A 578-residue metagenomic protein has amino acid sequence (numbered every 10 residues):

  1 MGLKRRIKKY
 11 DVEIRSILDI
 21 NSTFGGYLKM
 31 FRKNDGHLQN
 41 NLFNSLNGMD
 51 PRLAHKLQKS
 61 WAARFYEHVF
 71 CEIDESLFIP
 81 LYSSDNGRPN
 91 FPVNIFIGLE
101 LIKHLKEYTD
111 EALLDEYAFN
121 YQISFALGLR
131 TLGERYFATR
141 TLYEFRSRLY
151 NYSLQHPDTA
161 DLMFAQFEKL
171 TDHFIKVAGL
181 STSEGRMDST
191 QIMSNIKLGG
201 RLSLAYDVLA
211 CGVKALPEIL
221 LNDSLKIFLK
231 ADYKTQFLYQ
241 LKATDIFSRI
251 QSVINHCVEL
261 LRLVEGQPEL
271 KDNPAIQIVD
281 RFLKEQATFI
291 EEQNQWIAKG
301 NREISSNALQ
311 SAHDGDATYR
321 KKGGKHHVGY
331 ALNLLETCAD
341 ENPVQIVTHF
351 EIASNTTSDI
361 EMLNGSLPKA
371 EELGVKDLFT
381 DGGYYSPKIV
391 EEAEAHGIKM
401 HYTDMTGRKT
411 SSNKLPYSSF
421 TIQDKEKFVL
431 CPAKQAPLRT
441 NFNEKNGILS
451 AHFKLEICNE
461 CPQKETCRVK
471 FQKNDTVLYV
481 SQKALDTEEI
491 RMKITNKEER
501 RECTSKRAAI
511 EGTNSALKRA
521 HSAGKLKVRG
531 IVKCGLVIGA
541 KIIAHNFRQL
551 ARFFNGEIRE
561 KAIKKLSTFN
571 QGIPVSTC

Functional and structural regions predicted by a protein language model:
G2-V69, K464-C467, F471-E488, M492 (+1 more regions): Charged, often Cys/His-bearing segments associated with DNA-binding zinc-finger transcription factors
K59-G98: Basic, short loop/linker segments at the boundary and entry of helix-turn-helix/winged-helix-like folds
L77-S83, F125-L132: Short amphipathic helix-turn modules centered on a small-residue break
N86-N90, H104, K321, C534: Short, solvent-exposed segments of well-ordered alpha helices
I95-E107: Alpha-helical support elements that line or immediately flank enzyme active sites and cofactor-binding pockets
T109-A112, T131, R135, Y143-C578: Anion-binding and metal-coordination hotspots
L113-A126: DNA-recognition alpha helix
